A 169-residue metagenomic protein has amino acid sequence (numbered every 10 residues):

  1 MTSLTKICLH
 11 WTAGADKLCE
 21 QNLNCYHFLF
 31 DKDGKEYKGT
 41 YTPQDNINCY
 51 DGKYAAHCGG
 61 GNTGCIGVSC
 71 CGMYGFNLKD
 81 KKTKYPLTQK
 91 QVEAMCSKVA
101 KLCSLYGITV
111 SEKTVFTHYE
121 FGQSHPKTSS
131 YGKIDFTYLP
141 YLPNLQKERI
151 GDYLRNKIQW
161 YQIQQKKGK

Functional and structural regions predicted by a protein language model:
M1-L4, M73-K169: Basic/polar, cationic surfaces and motifs that engage anionic cell-wall and phosphate/carboxylate ligands
M1-S111: Active-site-adjacent loop/helix surface patches within enzyme catalytic domains that shape the substrate-binding cleft
